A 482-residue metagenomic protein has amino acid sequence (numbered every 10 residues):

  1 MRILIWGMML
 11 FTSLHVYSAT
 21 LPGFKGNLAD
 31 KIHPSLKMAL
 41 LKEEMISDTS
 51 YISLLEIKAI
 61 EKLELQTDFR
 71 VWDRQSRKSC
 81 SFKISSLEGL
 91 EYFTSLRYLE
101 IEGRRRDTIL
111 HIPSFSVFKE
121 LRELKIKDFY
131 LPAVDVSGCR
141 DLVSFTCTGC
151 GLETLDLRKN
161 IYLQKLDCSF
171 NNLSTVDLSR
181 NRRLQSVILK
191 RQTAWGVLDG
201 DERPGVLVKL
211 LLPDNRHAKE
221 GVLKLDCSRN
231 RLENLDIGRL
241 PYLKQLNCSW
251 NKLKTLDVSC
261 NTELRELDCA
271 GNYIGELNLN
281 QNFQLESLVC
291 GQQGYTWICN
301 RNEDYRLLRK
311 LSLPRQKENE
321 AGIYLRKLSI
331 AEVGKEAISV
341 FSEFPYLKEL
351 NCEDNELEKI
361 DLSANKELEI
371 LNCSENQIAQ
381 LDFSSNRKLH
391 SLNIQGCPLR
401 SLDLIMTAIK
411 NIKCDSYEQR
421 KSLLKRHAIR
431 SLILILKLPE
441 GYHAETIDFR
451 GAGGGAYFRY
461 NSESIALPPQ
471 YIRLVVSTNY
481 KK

Functional and structural regions predicted by a protein language model:
M1-L4: Positively charged n-region of N-terminal signal peptides that target proteins for export
L10, L14-K119, E123-Y130, G138-R140 (+12 more regions): N-terminal capping/linker segments that flank leucine-rich repeat
L63-Q66, L99-E102, R122-I126, F145-C147 (+15 more regions): Conserved hydrophobic beta-strand positions in leucine-rich repeat
L87-L90, I109-F115, V134-V136, L155 (+14 more regions): Canonical leucine-rich repeat
F115-S116, V136-C139, C147, L157-N160 (+9 more regions): Low-complexity, polar/charged sequence tracts that form flexible coils or short amphipathic helices and often embed
P204-L212, Y305-P314: Extracellular beta-strand/beta-solenoid scaffold signature
